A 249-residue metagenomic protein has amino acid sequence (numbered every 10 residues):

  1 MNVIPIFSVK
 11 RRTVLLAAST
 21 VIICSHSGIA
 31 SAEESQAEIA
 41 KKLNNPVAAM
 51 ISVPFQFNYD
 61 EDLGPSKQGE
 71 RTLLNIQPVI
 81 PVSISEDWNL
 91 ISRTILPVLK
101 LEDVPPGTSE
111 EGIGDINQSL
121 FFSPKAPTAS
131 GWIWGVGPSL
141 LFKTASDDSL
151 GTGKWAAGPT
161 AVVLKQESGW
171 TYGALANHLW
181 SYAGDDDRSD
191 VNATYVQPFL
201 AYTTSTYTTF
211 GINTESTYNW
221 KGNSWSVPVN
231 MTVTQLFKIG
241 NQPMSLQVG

Functional and structural regions predicted by a protein language model:
M1-Q36, A40: Cleavable N-terminal export/targeting peptides
A32-G249: Transmembrane beta-barrel domains of Gram-negative outer membranes and organellar outer membranes
